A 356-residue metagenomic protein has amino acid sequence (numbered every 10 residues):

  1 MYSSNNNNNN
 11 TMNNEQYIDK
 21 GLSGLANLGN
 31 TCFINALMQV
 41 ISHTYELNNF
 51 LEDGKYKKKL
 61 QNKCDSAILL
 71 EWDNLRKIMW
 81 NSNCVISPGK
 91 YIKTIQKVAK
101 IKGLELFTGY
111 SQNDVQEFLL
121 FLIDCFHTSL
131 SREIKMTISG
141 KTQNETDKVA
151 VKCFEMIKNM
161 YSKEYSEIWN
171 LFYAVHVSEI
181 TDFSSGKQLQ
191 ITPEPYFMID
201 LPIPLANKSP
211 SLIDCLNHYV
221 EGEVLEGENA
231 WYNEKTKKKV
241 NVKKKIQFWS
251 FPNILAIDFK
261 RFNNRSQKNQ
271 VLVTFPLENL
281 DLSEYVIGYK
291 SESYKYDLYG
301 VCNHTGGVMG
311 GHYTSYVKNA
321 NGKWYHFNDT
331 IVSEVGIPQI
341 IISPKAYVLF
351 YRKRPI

Functional and structural regions predicted by a protein language model:
M1-N5, N10-K20, M38-I41, G54-K63 (+5 more regions): Exposed substrate/partner-binding surface patches
Y2-S3, N10-T146, I203-L205, S250 (+3 more regions): USP/UBP deubiquitinase core
L47, L51, W72-M79, P88-A99 (+6 more regions): Generic structural signal of hydrophobic/aromatic residues within well-ordered alpha-helices of folded domains
G103-S209: A broadly conserved sequence feature marking short terminus-proximal activation segments in nucleic acid-centric
